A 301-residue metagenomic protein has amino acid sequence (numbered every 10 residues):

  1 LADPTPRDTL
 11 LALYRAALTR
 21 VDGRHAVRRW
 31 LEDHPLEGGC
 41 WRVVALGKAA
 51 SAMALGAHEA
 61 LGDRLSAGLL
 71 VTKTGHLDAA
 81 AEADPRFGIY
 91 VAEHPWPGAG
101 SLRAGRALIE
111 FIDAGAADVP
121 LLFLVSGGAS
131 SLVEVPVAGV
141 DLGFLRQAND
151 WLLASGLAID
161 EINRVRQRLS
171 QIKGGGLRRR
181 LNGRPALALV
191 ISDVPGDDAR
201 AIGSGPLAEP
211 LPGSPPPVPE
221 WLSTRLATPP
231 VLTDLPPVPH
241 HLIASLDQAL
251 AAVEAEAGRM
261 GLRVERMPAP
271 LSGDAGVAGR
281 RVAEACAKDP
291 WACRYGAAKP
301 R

Functional and structural regions predicted by a protein language model:
L1-G296: N-terminal loops that bind phosphate or other acidic moieties and the adjacent beta-alpha structural core
K299-R301: C-terminal structural cap/anchor segments
